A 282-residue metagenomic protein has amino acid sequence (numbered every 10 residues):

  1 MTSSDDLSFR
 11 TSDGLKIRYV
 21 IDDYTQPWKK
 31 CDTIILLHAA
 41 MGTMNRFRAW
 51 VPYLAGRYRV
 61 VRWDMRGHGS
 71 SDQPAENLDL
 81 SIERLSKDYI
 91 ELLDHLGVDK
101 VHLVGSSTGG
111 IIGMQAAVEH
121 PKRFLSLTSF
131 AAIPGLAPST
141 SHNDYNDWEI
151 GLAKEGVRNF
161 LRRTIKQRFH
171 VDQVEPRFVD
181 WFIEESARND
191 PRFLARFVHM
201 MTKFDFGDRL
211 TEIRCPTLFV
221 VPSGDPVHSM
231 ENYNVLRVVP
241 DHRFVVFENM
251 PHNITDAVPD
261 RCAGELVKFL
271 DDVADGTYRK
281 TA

Functional and structural regions predicted by a protein language model:
M1-I35, R57-Y58, D99, G264 (+1 more regions): Alpha/beta-hydrolase fold catalytic core
L15-Q73: Conserved HGGG/HGGXW glycine-rich cap/lid loop of the alpha/beta-hydrolase fold
E83-V101: Conserved acidic catalytic loop of the alpha/beta-hydrolase fold
G105, G109, G113: Gly/Ala-rich beta-loop-alpha elbow adjacent to hydrolase catalytic centers
M114-E119, F124-E155: Flexible "cap/lid" loop of the alpha/beta hydrolase fold
A137-N143, E155-T211: Conserved alpha/beta-hydrolase catalytic His-Asp/Glu region
R214-M250, D256: Conserved loop-alpha-helix segment in the C-terminal half of the alpha/beta-hydrolase fold that carries the catalytic
H242-A282: Catalytic active-site module of serine/aspartate enzymes centered on a nucleophile-bearing elbow/loop
